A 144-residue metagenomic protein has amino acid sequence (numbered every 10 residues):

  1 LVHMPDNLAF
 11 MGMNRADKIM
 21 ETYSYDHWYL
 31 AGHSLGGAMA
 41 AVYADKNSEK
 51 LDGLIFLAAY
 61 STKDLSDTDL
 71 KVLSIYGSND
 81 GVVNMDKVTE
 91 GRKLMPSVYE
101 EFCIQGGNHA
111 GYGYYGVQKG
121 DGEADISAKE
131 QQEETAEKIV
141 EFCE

Functional and structural regions predicted by a protein language model:
L1-F10: Conserved alpha/beta-hydrolase
G12-W28: Conserved acidic catalytic loop of the alpha/beta-hydrolase fold
A31-A40: Gly/Ala-rich beta-loop-alpha elbow adjacent to hydrolase catalytic centers
E49-S61, K71-L73: A conserved short beta-strand
T68, S74-Y76, D80: Short beta-strand/loop motif that positions the catalytic acidic residue of the alpha/beta-hydrolase fold
V83-L94: Short alpha-helix in the alpha/beta-hydrolase fold that links the catalytic acid
M95-D121, D125: Catalytic histidine neighborhood in serine/cysteine hydrolases with alpha/beta-hydrolase-type architecture
G120-E144: Catalytic active-site module of serine/aspartate enzymes centered on a nucleophile-bearing elbow/loop
